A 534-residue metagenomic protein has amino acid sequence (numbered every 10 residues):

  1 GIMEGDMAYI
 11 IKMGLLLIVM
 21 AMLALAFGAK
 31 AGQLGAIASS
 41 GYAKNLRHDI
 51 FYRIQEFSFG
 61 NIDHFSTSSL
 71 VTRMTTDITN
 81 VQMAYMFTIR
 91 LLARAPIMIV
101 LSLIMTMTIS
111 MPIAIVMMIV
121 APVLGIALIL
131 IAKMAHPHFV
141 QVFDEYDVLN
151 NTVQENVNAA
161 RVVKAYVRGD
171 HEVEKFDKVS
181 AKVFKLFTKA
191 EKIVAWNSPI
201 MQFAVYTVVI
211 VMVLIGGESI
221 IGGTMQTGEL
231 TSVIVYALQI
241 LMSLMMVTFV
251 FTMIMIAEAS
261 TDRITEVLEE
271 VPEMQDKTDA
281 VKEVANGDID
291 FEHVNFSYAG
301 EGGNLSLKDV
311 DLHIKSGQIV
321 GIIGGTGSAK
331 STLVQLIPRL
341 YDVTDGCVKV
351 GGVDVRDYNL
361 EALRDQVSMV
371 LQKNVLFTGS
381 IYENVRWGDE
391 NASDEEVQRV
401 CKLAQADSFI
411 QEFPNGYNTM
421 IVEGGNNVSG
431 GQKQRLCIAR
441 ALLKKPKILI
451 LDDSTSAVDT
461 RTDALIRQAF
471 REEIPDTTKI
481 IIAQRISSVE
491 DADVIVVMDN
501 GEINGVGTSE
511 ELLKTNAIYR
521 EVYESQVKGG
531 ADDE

Functional and structural regions predicted by a protein language model:
I2-A43, D63, G228, S232: Transmembrane-helix motif of ABC transporter permease domains
D6, I10-L15, L101, M105-I119 (+3 more regions): Helix-loop-helix
L23-S39, L101, I119-M134, M212 (+1 more regions): Hydrophobic alpha-helical membrane-associated segments
S40, G60, S68, T72 (+5 more regions): Short active-site loops of ABC-family nucleotide-binding domains
E56-G60, T76-I89, A93, I97 (+5 more regions): An intracellular "coupling" helix at the cytosolic face of ABC transporter transmembrane type-1 domains
E273-V284: Pre-NBD coupling/linker segments of ABC/ABC-like ATPases
E283-E534: ABC-type nucleotide-binding domain
